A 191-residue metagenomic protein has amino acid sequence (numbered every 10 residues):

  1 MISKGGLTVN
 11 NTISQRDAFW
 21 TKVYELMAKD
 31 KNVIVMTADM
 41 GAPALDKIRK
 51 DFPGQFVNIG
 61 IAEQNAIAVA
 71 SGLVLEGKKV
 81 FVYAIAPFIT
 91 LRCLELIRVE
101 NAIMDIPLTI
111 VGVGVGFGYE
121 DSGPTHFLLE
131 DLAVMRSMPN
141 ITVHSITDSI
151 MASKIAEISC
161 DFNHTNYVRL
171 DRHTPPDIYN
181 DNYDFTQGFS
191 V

Functional and structural regions predicted by a protein language model:
M1-S190: Thiamine diphosphate
